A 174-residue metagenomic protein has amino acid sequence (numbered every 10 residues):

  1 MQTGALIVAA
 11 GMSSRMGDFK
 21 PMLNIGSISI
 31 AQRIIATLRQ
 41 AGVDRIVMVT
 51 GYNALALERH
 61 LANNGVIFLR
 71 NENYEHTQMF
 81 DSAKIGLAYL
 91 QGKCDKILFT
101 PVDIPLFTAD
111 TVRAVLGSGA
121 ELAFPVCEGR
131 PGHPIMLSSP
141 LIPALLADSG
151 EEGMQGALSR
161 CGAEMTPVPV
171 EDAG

Functional and structural regions predicted by a protein language model:
M1, P143, A147-G174: Conserved alpha/beta core of the MobA/IspD/sugar-nucleotide pyrophosphorylase nucleotidyltransferase superfamily
M1-T50, A54: N-terminal glycine-rich phosphate-binding loop and ensuing alpha1 helix
M16, L57-L61, V115, L145: Hydrophobic packing residues within well-ordered alpha-helices of enzyme cores
G17-K20, I25-S29, Y52, N73-D81 (+5 more regions): Residues at secondary-structure transition points
P21, I67, E121, E164-T166: Conserved beta-strand segments of alpha/beta enzyme cores
I25, L69-N71, P125, V168: Hydrophobic residues at beta-strand termini and immediately following loops that shape nucleotide-binding pockets
Q32-K96: Conserved N-terminal catalytic core of the sugar/cofactor nucleotidyltransferase
E75-P143: Conserved beta-loop-beta/alpha segment of the NTase-like Rossmann-fold superfamily that binds/positions NTPs
